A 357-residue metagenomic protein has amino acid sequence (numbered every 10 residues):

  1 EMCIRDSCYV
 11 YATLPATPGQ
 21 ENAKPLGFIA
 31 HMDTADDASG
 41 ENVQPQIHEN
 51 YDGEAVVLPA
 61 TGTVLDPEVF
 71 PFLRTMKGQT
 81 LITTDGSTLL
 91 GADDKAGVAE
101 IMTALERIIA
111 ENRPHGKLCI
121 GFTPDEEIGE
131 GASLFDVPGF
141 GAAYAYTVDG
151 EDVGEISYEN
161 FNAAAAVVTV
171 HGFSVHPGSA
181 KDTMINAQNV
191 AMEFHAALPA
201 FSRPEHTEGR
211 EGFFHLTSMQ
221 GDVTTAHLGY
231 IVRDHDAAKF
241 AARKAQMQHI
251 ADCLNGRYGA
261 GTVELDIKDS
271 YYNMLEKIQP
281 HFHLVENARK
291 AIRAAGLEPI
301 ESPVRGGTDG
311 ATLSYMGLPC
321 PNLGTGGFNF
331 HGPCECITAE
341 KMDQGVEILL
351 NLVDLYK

Functional and structural regions predicted by a protein language model:
M2-I4: Short, small-residue-biased leader/transition segments that mark boundaries at the very start of proteins
A12-E21, V170: Short beta-strand-to-loop junctions in surface cap/lid or active-site-entrance loops
P18, D222-T224, E298-I348: Zn-dependent metallopeptidase/amidohydrolase metal-coordination segment
E21-K117, F122, Q344: Active-site metal-coordination/substrate-binding segment of hydrolases, especially metallo-dependent peptidases
V43, V64-D66, F70-L73, Q79-A92 (+3 more regions): Midchain, well-structured core segments that form catalytic/ion-binding scaffolds
I185-P204, A238-I250, E286, K290-R293 (+2 more regions): His/Asp/Glu-rich mid-to-C-terminal helical/loop segments that flank catalytic regions of hydrolases
N189-H206, F213-H215, T262, Y272-C320 (+1 more regions): Active-site-adjacent substrate-binding region of metalloamidase/peptidase-like peptide-processing proteins
